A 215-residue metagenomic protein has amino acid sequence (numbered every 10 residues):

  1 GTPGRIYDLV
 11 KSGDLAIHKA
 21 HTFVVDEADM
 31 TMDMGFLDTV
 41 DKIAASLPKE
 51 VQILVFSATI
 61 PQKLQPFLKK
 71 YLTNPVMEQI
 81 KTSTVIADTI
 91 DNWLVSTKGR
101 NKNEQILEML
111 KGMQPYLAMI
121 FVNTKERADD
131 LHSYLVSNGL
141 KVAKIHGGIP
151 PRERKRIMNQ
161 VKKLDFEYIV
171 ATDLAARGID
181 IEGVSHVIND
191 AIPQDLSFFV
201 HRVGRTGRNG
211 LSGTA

Functional and structural regions predicted by a protein language model:
G1-A215: Conserved helicase RecA-like core
